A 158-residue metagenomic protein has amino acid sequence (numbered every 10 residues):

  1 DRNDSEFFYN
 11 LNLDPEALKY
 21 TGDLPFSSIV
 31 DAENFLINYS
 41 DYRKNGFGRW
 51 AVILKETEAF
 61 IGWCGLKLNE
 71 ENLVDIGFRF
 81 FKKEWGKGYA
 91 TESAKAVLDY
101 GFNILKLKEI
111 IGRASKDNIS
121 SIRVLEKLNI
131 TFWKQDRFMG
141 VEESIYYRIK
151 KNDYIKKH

Functional and structural regions predicted by a protein language model:
D1-F7, L11-Y20, I53-H158: Acyl-donor (CoA/ACP) binding surface of acyl/acetyltransferases
E16-N38: Conserved GNAT-fold acetyl-CoA-binding loop/helix
L24, F47-G48, V141: Sparse recognition of residues in long alpha-helices and their boundaries
F26, G46, R148: Short aromatic/basic micro-patch
S28-V30, R43, S144: A short hydrophobic/aromatic micro-motif that marks alpha-helical segments and, especially, helix-coil
I37-A51: A short helix-loop-beta-strand connector motif used in the catalytic cores of GNAT acetyltransferases and, in some
